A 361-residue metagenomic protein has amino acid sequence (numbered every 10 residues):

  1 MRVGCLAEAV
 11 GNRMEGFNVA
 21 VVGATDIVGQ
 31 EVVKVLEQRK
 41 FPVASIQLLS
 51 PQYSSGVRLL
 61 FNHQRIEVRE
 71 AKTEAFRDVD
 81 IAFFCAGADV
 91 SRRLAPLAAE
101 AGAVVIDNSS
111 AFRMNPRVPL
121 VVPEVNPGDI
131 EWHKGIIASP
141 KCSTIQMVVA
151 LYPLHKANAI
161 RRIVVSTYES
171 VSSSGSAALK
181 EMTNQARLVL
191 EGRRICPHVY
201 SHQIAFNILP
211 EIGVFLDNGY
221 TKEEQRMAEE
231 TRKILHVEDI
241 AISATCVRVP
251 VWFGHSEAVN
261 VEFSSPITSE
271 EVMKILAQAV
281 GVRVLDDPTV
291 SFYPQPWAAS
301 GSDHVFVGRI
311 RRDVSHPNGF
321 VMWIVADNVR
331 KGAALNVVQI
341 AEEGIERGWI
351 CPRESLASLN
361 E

Functional and structural regions predicted by a protein language model:
C5-I204, D239-A241, K274, S291 (+5 more regions): N-terminal Rossmann-like NAD(P) cofactor-binding subdomain of oxidoreductases, focused on the glycine-rich
Q52-S54, C142-S143, T167-S174, I208-L216 (+2 more regions): Glycine-rich beta-alpha junction loops
I137-V148, G219-A228, G332-N336: A glycine-rich, Thr/Ser-enriched phosphate-binding loop motif common to dinucleotide/cofactor-binding enzymes
A205-W252: Oxyanion-binding "anion nests"
W252-A258: Conserved glycine-rich beta-strand-loop-beta hairpin in the small C-terminal domain of fold type I
S265-M273, G332: Short, conserved charged micro-motifs
E271, L276-D286: A common structural junction motif
R283-R309: A glycine-rich dinucleotide-binding beta-alpha-beta segment and adjacent secondary-structure elements that constitute
